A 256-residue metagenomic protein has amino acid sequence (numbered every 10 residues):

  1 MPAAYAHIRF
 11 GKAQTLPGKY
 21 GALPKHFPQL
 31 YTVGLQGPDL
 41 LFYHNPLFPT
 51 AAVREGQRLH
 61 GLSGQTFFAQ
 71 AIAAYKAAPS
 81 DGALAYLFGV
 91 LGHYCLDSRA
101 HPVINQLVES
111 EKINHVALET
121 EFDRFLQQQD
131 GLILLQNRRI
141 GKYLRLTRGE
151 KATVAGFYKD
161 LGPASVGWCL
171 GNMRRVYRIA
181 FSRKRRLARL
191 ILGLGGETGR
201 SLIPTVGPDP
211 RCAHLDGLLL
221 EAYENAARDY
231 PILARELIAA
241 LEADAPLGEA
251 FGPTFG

Functional and structural regions predicted by a protein language model:
M1-L87, L91, C95-G256: N-terminal leader/auxiliary helical segments
